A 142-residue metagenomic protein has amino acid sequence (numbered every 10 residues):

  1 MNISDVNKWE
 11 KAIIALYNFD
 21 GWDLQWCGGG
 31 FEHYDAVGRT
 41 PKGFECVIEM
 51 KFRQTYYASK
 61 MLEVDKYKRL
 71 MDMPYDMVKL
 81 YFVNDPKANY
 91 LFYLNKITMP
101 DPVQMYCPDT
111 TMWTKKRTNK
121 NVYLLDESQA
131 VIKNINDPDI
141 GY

Functional and structural regions predicted by a protein language model:
M1-G30, R39: Acidic-basic catalytic patches of nuclease active cores, encompassing PD-(D/E)XK and other metal-cofactor nuclease
A15, R39-K42, V78, D85-Y142: Non-catalytic C-terminal interaction segments of nucleic acid-processing enzymes
G30-H33, A88-Y90: Short acidic/glycine-enriched loop/turn segments that link adjacent beta-strands
F31-H33, G43-V47, P74-D76: Short connector loops at helix/strand junctions that flank enzyme active sites, especially segments positioning acidic
A36-G38, K42-Q54: Conserved catalytic cores of phosphodiester-cleaving nucleases, focusing on short active-site segments
V47, Y81-V83: Structural beta-sheet core signal
Q54-Y67: Active-site-adjacent loop/helix micro-motif of nuclease/hydrolase catalytic cores
Y67-M73: Basic, amphipathic alpha-helical patches used to engage nucleic acids or provide basic targeting signals, exemplified
